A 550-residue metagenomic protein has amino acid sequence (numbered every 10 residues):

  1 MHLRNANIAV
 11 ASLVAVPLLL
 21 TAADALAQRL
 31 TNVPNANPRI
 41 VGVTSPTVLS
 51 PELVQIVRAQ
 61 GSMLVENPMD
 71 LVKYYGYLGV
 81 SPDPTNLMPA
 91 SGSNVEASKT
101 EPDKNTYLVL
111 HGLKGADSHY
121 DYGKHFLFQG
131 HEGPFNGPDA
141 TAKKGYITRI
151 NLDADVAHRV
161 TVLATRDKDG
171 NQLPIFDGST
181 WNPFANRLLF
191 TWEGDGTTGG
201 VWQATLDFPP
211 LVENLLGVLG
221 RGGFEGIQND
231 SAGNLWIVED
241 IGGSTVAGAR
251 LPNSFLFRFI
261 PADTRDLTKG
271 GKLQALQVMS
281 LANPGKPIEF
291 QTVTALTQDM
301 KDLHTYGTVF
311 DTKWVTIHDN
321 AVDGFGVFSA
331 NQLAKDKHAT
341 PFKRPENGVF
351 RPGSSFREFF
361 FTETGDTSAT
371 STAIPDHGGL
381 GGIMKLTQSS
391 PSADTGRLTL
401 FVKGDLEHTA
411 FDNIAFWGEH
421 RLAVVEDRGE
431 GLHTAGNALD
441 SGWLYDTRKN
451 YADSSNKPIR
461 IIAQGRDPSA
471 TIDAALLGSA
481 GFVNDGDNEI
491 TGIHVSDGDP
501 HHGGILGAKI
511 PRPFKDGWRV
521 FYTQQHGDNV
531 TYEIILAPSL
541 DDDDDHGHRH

Functional and structural regions predicted by a protein language model:
M1-S12: Bacterial N-terminal signal peptides that target proteins for export
L3, L18, G547-R549: Generic low-complexity segments that are intrinsically disordered, proline-rich and/or Lys/Arg-biased
R4-A6, L20, F361: Intrinsically disordered/low-complexity terminal segments and short unstructured peptides
A11-T21: Bacterial N-terminal signal peptides
A27-D543, R549: Conserved small-residue
